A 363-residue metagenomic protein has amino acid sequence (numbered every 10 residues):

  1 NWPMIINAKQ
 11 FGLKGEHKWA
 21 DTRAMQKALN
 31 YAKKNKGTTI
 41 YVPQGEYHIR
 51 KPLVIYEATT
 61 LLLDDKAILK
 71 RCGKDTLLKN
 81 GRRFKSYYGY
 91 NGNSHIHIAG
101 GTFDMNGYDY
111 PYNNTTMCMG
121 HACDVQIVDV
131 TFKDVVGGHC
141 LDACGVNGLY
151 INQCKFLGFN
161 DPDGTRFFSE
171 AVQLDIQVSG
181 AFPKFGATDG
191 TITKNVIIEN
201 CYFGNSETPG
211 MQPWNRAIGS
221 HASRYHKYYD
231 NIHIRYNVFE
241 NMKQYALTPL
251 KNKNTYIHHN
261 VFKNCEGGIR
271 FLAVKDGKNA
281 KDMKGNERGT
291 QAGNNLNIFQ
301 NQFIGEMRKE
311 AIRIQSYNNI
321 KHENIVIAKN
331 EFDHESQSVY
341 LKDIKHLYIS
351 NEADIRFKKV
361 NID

Functional and structural regions predicted by a protein language model:
A8-P43: Acidic Gly/Asp/Thr-rich repetitive segments characteristic of extracellular carbohydrate-active and adhesion proteins
Q26-Y31, Y47-L62, I68-A99, M105-D124 (+3 more regions): Extracellular beta-strand-rich solenoid/capping regions of secreted or surface-exposed proteins that bind or remodel
L29-K33, F103, G107-V125, E207-G210 (+3 more regions): Right-handed parallel beta-helix
G37-T38, I49-P52, D65, K70-T76 (+11 more regions): Short glycine/acidic-rich loop motifs that flank beta-strands on beta-rich extracellular proteins
Y56-T59, D64, N93, I98 (+26 more regions): Parallel beta-helix/beta-solenoid
Y87-Y90, G164-R166, V178-T191, G219 (+2 more regions): Intrinsically disordered, low-complexity Ser/Thr- and acidic-rich flexible linkers and loops, especially at boundaries
